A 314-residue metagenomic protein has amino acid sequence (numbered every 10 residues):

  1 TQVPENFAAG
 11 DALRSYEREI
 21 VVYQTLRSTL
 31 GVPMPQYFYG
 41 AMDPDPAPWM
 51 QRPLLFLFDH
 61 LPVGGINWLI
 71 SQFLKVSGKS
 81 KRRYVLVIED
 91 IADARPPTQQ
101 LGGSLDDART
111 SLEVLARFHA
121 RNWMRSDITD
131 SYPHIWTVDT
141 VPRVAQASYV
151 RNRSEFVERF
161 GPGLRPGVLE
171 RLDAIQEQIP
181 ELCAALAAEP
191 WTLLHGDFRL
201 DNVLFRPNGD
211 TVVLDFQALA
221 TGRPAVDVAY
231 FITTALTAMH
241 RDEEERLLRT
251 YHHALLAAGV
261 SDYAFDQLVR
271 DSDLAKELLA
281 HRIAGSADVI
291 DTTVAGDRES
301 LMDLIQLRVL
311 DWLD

Functional and structural regions predicted by a protein language model:
T1-S15, T25-T129: ATP-binding pocket architecture of kinase catalytic cores
D11, F73-K79, V85, A94-H195 (+1 more regions): ATP-dependent phospho-/nucleotidyl transfer catalytic cores
E17, L105, R109, A188 (+4 more regions): Conserved structured core elements
V21, T25, T221-V260, K276-E299: Active-site activation/catalytic loop segments of kinase-like enzymes and analogous catalytic loops in related
S80, D107, P190, L194-H195 (+4 more regions): Secondary-structure capping and boundary motifs in well-ordered enzyme cores
L101-G102, W123-D130, L169, D173 (+4 more regions): Regulatory N- and C-terminal appendages and interdomain linkers associated with kinase/kinase-like NTP transferase
F198: Hydrophobic HxD+1 residue recognition
D201-T234: Catalytic activation segment of kinase domains across protein kinase-like and atypical kinase folds
